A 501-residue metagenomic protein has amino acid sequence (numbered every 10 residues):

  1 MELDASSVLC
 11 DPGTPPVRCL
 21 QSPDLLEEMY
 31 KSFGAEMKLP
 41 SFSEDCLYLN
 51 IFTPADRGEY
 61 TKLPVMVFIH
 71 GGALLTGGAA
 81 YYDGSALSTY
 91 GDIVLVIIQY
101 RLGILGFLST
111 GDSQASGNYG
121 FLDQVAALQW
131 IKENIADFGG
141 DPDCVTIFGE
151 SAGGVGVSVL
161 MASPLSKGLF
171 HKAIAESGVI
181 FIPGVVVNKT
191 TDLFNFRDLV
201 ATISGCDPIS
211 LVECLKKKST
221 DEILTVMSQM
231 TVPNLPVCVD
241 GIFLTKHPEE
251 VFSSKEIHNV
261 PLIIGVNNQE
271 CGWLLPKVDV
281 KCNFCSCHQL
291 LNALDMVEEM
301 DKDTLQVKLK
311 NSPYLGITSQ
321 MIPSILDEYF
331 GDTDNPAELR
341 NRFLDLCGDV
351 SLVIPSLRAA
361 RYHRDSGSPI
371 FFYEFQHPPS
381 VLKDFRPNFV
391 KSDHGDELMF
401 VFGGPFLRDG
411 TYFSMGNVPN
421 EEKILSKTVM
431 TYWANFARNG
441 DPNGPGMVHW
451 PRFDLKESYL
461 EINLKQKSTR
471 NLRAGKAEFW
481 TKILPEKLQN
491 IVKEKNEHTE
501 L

Functional and structural regions predicted by a protein language model:
M1-F121, P142, D409-Y432, A437-H449 (+1 more regions): Non-catalytic accessory segments of hydrolases
E36-P208, I242, V251-L275: Serine-hydrolase-like catalytic core of hydrolytic proteins
E44-L47, L122-V125, Q129, V155 (+7 more regions): A structural signal for well-ordered alpha-helical segments within the folded catalytic domains of diverse enzymes
T53-L63, I135-C144, S204-S210, A337 (+2 more regions): Surface-exposed helix-capping loop/turn segments at secondary-structure junctions
N134, F138, L160-S163, E176 (+9 more regions): Structured segments of extracytoplasmic/periplasmic soluble domains in secreted or envelope-associated proteins
F148-A152, E374-L382, V448-D454: Short, solvent-exposed turn/loop segments enriched in Gly/Ser/Thr/Pro and often Arg
N188-I223, K302-K308: Helix-rich cap/lid subdomain of alpha/beta-hydrolase
C214-N420, Y432, T499: Substrate-gating cap/lid region and adjacent catalytic-acid/histidine neighborhood within extracellular/lumenal
